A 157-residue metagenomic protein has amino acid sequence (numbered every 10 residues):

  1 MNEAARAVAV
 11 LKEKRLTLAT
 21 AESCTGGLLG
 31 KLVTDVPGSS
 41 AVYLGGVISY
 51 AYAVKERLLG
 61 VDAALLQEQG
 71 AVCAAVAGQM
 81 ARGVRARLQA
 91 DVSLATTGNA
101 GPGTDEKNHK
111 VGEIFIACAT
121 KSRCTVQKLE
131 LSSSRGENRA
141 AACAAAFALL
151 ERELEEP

Functional and structural regions predicted by a protein language model:
M1-P157: Short alpha-helical segments enriched in small residues
